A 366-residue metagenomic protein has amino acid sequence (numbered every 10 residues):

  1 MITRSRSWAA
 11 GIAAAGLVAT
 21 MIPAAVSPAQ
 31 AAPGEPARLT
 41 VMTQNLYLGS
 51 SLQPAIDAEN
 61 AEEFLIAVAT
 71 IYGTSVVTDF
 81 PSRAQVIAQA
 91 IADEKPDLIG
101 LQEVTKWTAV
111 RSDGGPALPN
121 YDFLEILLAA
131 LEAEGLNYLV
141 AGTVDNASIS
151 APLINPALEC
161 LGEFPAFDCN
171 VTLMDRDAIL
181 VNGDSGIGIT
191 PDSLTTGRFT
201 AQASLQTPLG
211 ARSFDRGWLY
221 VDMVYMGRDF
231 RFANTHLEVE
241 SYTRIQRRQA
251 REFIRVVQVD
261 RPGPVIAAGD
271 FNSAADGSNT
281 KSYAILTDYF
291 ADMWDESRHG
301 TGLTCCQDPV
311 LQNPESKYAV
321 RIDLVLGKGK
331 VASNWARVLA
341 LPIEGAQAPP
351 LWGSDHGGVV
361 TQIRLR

Functional and structural regions predicted by a protein language model:
M1-A31: Secretory targeting and sorting signals
V26-E159, A250, R366: N-terminal, active-site-proximal structural segment of metallo-dependent hydrolase catalytic domains
G34-P36, A92-E94, E132-G135, N170-M174 (+6 more regions): Extracellular/periplasmic catalytic domains that process cell-envelope and extracellular macromolecules
L39-L46, I87-D113, L180, Y220-M223 (+6 more regions): Active-site beta-strand/loop signature of hydrolases that rely on acidic residues for catalysis
L46-S50, V104-T108, D145-I149, S185-G186 (+4 more regions): Solvent-exposed loop/turn segments at secondary-structure junctions within structured extracellular/periplasmic domains
N60-T78, L118, S148-C169, D192-A211 (+2 more regions): Surface-exposed intrinsically disordered loops and tails
L131-E132, V140-F230, N234: A well-ordered secondary-structure block
I189-S193, T243-R247, R251, R255-I266 (+1 more regions): Metal-dependent phosphoester-hydrolase catalytic domains
